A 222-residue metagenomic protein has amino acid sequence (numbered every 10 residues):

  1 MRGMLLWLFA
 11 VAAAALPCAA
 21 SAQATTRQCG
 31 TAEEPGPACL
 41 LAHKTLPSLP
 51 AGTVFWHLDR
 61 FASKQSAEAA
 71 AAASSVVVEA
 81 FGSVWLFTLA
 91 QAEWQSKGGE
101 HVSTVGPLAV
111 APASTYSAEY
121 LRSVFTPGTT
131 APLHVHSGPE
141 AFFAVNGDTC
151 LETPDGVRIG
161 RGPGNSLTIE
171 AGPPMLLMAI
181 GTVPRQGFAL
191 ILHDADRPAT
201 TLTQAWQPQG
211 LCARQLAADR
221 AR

Functional and structural regions predicted by a protein language model:
G3-F9, C18-F143, D148-R222: Jelly-roll (double-stranded beta-helix
